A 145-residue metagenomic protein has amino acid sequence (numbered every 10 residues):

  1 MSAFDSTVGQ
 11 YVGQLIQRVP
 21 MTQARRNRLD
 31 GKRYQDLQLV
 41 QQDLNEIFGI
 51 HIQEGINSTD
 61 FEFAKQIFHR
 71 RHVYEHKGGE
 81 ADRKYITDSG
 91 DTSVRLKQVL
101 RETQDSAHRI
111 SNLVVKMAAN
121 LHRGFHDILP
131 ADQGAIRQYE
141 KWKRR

Functional and structural regions predicted by a protein language model:
M1-I16, E75: Short, hydrophobic, well-ordered secondary-structure elements
A3, F63-H69, V73, R109 (+2 more regions): Charged, amphipathic alpha-helical oligomerization/scaffolding segments
V8, L39, E46-F48, P130 (+1 more regions): Low-complexity, compositionally biased segments
L15-V99: Flexible secondary-structure boundary motifs
E80-R145: Polyanionic, low-complexity intrinsically disordered segments
